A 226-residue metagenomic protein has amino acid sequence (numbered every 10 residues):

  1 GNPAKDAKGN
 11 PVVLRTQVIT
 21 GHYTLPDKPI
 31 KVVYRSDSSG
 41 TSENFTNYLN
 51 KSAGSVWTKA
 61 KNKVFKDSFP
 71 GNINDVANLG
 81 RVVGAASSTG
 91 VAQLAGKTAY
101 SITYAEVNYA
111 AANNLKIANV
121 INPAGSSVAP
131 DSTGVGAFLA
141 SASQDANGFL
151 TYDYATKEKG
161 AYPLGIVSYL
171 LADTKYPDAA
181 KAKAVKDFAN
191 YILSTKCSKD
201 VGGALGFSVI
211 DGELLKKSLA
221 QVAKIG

Functional and structural regions predicted by a protein language model:
G1-G226: Flexible loop/hinge segments at secondary-structure junctions
